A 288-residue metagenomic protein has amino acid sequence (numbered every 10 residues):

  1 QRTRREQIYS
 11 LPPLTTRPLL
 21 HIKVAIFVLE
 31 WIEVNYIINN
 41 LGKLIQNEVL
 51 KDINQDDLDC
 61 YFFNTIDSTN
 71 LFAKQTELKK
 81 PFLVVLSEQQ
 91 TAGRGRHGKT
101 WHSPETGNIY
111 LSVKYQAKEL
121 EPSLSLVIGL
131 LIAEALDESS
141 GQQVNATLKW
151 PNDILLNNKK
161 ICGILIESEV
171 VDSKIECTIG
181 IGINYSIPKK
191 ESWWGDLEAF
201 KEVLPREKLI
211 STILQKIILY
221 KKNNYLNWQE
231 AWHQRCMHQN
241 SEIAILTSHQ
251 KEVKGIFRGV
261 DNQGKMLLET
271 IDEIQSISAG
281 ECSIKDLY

Functional and structural regions predicted by a protein language model:
Q1-T3, L14: Short, positively charged low-complexity motifs
R5, R17-P18, F27: Short stretches within intrinsically disordered, low-complexity N-terminal or propeptide regions
E6, E88, E167: Acidic-residue sensor for enzyme active/binding pockets
P18-H21, C282-I284: Short alpha-helical interface patches
H21-G141: N-terminal lobe of the biotin/lipoate ligase/transferase fold
F63-T65, L78, H102-T106, S112-Y288: Catalytic beta-strand/loop module used to bind and position nucleotide/cofactor moieties in cofactor-attachment
